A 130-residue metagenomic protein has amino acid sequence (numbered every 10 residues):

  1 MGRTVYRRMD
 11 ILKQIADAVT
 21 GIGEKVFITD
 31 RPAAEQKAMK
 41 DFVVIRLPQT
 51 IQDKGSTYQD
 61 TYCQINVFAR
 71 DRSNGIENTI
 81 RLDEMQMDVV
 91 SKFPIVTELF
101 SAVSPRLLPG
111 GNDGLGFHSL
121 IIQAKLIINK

Functional and structural regions predicted by a protein language model:
M1-K25, L47-K130: Charged, amphipathic alpha-helical segments and their flanking helix caps
F27-A38: Short acidic low-complexity segments
A38-P48: A short, hydrophobic beta-strand-centered structural micro-motif
